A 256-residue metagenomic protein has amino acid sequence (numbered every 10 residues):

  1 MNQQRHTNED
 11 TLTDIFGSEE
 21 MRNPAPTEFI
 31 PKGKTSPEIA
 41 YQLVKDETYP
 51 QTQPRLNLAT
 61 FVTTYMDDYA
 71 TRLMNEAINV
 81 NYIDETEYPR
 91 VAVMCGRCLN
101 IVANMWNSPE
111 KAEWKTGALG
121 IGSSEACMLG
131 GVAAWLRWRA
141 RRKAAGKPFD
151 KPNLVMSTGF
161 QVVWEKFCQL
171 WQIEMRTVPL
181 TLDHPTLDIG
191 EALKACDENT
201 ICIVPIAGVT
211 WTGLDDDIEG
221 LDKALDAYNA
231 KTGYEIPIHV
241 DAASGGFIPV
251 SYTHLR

Functional and structural regions predicted by a protein language model:
M1-K115: N-terminal entrance/gating region of PLP-dependent enzymes' catalytic architecture
T63-N75, Y82-P205, D215-K223: PLP-dependent aspartate aminotransferase-fold enzymes
G208-Y234: Active-site core of PLP-dependent enzymes with the aminotransferase class I/II
L214, P249-V250: Short, function-defining helix-loop hinge/capping sites that tune catalysis or transport
I238: Short beta-strand/loop segments at the ligand-binding rim of alpha/beta enzyme cores
D241: Glycine-centered flexible beta-alpha turn that most often forms the glycine-rich phosphate-binding loop
S244-I248: Short acidic, Gly/Ser-rich segments with clustered Asp/Glu that frequently serve as metal-coordination loops in enzyme
T253-H254: Conserved small/polar residues in nucleotide/adenosyl-binding loops
